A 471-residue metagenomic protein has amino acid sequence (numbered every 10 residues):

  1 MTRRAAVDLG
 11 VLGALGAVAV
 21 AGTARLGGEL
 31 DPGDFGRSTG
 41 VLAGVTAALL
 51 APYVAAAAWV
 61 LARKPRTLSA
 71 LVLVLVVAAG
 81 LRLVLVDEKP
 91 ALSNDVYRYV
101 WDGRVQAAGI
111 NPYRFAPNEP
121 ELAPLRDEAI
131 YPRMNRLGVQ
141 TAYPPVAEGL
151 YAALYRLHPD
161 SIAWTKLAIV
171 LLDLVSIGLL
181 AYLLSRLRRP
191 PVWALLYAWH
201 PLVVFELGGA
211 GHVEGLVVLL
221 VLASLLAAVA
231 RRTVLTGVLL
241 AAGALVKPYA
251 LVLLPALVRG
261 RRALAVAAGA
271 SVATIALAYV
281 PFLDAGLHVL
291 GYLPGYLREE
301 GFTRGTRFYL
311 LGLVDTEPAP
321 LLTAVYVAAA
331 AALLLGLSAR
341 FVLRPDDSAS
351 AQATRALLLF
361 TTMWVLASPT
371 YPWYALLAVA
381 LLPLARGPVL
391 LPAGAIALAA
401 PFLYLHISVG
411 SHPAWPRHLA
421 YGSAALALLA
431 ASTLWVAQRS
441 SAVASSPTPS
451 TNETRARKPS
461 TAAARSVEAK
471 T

Functional and structural regions predicted by a protein language model:
M1-Y292, R298-E300, A324-P449, T461-T471: Multi-pass membrane glycosyltransferase architecture that uses lipid-linked
L297-V325: Membrane-lumen/periplasm interface segments of multi-pass, membrane-embedded glycan/lipid transferases
